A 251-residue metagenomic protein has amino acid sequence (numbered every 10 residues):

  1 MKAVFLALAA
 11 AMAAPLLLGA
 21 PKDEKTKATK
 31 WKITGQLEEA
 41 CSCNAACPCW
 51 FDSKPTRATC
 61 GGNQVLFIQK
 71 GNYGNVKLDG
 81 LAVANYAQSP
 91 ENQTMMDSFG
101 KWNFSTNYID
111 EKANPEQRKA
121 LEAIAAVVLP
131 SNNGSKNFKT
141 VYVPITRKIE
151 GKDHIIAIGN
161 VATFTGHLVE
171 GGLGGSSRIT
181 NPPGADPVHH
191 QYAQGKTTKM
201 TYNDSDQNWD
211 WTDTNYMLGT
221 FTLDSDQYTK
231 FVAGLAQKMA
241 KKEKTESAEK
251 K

Functional and structural regions predicted by a protein language model:
M1-F5: Positively charged n-region of N-terminal signal peptides that target proteins for export
A7-P15: Bacterial N-terminal signal peptides
A14-L18, A40: A generic alpha-helix preference that emphasizes hydrophobic side chains
L17-K30: Cleaved targeting-peptide boundary
K27-K250: Beta-strand-enriched cores of mature, soluble protein domains
